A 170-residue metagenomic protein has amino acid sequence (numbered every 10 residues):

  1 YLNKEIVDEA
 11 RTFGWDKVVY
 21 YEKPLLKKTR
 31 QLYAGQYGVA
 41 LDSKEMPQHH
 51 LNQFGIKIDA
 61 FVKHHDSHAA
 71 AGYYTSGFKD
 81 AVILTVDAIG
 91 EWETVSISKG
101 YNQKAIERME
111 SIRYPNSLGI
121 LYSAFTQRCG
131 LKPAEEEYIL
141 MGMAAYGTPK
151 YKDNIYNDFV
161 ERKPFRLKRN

Functional and structural regions predicted by a protein language model:
Y1-N170: Short acidic/glycine-rich loops and adjacent helix/strand connectors that line catalytic pockets where negatively
